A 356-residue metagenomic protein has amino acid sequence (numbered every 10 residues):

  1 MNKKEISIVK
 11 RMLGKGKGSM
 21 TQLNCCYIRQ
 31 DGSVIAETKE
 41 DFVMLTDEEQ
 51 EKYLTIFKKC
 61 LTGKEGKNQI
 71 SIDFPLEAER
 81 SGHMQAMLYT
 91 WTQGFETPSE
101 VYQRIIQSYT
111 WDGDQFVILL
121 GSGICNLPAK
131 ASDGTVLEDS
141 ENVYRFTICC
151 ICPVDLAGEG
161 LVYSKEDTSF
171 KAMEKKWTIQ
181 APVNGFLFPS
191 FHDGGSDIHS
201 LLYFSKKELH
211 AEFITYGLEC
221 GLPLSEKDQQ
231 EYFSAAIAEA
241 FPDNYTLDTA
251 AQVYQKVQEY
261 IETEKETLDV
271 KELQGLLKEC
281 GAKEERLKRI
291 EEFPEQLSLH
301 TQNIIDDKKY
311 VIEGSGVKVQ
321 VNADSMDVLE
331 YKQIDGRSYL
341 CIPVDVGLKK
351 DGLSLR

Functional and structural regions predicted by a protein language model:
N2-D306: Long, hydrophobic alpha/beta structural blocks
K271, G275-R356: C-terminal, beta-strand-rich globular interaction domains
